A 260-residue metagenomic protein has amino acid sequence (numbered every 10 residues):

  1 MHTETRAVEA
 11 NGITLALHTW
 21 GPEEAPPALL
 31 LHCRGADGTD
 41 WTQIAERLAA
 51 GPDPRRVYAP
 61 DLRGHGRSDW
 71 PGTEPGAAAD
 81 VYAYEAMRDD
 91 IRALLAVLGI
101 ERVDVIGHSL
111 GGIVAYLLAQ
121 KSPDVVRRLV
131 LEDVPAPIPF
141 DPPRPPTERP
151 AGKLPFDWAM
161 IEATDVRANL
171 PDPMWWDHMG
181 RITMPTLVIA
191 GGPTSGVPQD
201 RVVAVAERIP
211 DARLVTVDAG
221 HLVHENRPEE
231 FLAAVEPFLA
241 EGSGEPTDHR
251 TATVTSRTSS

Functional and structural regions predicted by a protein language model:
A10-I13, T42-A45, A49-I106, A233-E236: Active-site loop/oxyanion-hole signature of alpha/beta-hydrolase fold enzymes
L15-P26: Short beta-strand-to-loop junctions in surface cap/lid or active-site-entrance loops
L31-C33, A190: The conserved beta1-alpha1 loop
C33-A36, S109: Active-site glycine-rich loops that stabilize anionic/oxyanionic intermediates across multiple enzyme folds
E101-P139: Conserved hydrolase catalytic core segment
E132-R181: Helical cap/lid subdomains and adjacent loops of hydrolase enzymes that gate the active-site channel and determine
W158-A159, V166-R208, T216-D218, L222-H224 (+1 more regions): Conserved serine/cysteine hydrolase catalytic core
A212-S260: Catalytic active-site module of serine/aspartate enzymes centered on a nucleophile-bearing elbow/loop
